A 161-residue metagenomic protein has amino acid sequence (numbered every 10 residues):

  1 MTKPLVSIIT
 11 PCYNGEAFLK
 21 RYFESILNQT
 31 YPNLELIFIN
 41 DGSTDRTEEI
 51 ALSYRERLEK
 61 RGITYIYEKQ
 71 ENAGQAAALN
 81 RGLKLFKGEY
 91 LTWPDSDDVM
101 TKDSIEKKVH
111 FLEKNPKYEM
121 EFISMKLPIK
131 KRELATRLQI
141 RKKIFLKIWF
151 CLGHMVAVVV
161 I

Functional and structural regions predicted by a protein language model:
M1-I161: Nucleotide-sugar donor-binding/catalytic module of glycosyltransferases that assemble extracellular/cell-envelope
